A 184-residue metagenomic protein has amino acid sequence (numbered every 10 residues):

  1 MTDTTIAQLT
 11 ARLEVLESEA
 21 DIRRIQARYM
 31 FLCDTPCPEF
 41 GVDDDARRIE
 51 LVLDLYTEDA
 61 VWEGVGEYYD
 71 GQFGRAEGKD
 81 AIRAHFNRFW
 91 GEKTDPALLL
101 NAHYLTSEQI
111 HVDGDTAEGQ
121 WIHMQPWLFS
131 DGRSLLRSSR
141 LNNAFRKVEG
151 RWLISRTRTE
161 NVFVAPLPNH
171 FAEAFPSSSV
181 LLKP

Functional and structural regions predicted by a protein language model:
M1-D54: Short, low-complexity N-terminal intrinsically disordered segments enriched in polar/charged residues
D3-T10, D95-P184: A beta-strand edge to alpha-helix "cap/lid" segment located at domain peripheries
E19, V42, A76-K79, L135: Generic detection of long, well-ordered alpha-helical segments
C33, C37, W90-T94, W127: Structural motif corresponding to the C-terminal cap of alpha-helices
C33, Y56-T57, G64, H123-Q125 (+1 more regions): Short beta-strand segments enriched in hydrophobic/aromatic residues within well-folded beta-rich domains
E39-G41, D70-Q72, L128-G132: A generic structural signal for short coil/turn motifs at secondary-structure boundaries
A46-W121: A solvent-exposed, acidic/Ser-Thr-rich amphipathic alpha-helical stretch
